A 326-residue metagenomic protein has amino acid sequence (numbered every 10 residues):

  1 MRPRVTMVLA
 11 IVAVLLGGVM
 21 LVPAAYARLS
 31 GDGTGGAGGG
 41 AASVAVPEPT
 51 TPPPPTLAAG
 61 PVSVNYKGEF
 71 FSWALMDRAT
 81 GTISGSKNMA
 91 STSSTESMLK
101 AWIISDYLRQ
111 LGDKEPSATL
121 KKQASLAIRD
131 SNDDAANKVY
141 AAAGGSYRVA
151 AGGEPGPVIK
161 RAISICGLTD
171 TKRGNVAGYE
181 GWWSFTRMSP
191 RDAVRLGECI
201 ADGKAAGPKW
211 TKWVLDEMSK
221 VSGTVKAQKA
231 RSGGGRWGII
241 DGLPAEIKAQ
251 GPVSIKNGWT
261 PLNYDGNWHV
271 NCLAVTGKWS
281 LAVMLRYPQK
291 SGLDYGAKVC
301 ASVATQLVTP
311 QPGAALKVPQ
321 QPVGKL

Functional and structural regions predicted by a protein language model:
M1-R28: Secretory targeting and sorting signals
V19-T51: C-terminal region of N-terminal signal peptides and the immediate post-cleavage residues of exported proteins
G35-P47, G81-N88, W102-L108, D133 (+1 more regions): Acidic/histidine-rich, surface-exposed loop or edge segments in extracytoplasmic proteins
P52-T80, S84, G144-L326: Penicillin-recognizing serine hydrolase domain
G81, T92-E115, A127, L281: Active-site SXXK
G85-M89, L120-K122, N132-V139, G174-G181: Flexible glycine/proline-enriched surface loops and loop-helix/loop-strand junctions
N88-T92, N271: N-terminal post-signal-peptidase region of extra-cytosolic proteins
G112-I159, L168, S189: Conserved catalytic neighborhood of penicillin-recognizing serine enzymes
